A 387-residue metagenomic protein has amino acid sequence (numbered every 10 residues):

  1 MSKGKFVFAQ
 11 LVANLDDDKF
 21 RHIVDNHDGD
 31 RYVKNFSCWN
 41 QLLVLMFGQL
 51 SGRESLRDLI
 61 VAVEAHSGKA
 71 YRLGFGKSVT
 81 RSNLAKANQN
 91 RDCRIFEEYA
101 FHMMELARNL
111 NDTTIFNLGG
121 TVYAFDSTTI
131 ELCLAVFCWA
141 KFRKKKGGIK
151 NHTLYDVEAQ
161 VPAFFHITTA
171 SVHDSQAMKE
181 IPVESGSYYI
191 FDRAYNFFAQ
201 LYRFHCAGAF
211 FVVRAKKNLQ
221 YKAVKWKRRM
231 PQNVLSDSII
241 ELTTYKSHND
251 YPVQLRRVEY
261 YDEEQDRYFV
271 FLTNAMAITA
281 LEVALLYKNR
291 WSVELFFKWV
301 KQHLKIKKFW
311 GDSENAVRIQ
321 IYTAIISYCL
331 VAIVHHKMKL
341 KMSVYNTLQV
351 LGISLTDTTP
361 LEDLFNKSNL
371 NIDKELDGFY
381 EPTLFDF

Functional and structural regions predicted by a protein language model:
M1-D58, R91, Y99-H102, N117-T121 (+2 more regions): Single, function-defining residue in the core of a domain
S55-L73: DNA-recognition alpha helix
H66, E105-L106, I306: A short structural micro-motif
L73-R91: Major-groove recognition helix of helix-turn-helix-like DNA-binding domains
E105-D112, D174-S175: A short, well-structured juxtamembrane/interface segment
N111-D112, W139-F142: Catalytic micro-motifs at enzyme active sites that drive phosphoryl/nucleotidyl and oxygen chemistry
